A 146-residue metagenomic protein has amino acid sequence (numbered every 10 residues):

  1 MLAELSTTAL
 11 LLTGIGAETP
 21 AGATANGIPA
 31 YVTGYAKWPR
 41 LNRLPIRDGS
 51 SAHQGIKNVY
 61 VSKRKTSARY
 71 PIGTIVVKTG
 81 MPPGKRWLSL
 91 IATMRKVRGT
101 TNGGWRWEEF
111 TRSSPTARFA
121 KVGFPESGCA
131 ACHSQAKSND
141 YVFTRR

Functional and structural regions predicted by a protein language model:
A3-T13: Bacterial N-terminal signal peptides
E4, T24, K63-R64: Generic hydrophobic-segment detector
S6-T8, T19, K65: A residue-level detector for conformationally permissive "hinge/kink" positions
G16-G22: Sec/Tat signal peptide C-region and signal peptidase I cleavage site
G22-G49, S67-R146: Sequence context surrounding c-type heme c attachment/ligation sites in exported
Q54-T66, V77-K78: N-terminal post-signal-peptidase region of extra-cytosolic proteins
